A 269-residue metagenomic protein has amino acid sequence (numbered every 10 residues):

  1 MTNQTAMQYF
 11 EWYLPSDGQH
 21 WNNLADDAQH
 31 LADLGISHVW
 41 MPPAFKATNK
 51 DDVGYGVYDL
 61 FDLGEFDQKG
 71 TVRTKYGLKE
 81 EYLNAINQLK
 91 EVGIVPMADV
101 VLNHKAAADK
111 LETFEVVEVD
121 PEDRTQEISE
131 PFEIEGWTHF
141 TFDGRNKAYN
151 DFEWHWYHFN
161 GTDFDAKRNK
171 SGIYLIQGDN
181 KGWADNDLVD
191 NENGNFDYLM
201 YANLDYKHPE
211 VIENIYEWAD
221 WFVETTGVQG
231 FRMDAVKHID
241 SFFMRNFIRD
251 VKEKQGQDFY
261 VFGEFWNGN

Functional and structural regions predicted by a protein language model:
M1-V95, K110-T113, L204: N-terminal structural segment of carbohydrate-active enzymes
T2-Q4, N23-H30, K50-G56, F61 (+7 more regions): Active-site-proximal helices and loops of the catalytic beta/alpha 8
W12-P15, P209, G268: Generic structural motif
D33-P43, R168-G178, D197-K207: Short, mixed-charge, low-aromatic patches
F45, L102-A106, L175, G182-D190 (+2 more regions): Active-site-proximal loop/turn and secondary-structure-junction residues that shape catalytic pockets, frequently
D67, D163, G268: Residue-level detector of flexible, active-site-proximal loop/helix-junction positions within diverse enzyme catalytic
E118-N195: Core domains of carbohydrate- and sulfate-ester-processing enzymes
T125, W154, Q177-D220, T225 (+1 more regions): Active-site-adjacent "subsite" loops/lids of carbohydrate-active enzymes
